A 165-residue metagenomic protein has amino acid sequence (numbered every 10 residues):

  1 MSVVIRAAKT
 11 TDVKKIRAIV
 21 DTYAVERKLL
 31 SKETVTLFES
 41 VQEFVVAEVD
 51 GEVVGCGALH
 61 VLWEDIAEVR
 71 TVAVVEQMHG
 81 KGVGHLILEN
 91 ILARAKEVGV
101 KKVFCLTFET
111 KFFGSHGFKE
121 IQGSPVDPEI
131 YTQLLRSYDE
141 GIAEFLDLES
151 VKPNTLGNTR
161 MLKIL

Functional and structural regions predicted by a protein language model:
M1-S31, E48, G157-L165: Short amphipathic alpha-helix that is part of the acyltransferase structural core
S31-F44, V49, G55-I66, R70-V74: A conserved beta-strand-loop-helix scaffold within acyl/acetyltransferase catalytic domains
V72-H79, F108: A short, internal acetyl-CoA/4′-phosphopantetheine-binding micro-motif in the GNAT/acyltransferase core
G80-A93, C105: Conserved acetyl-CoA-binding loop-helix of GNAT-fold acetyltransferases
E97, K101, T107-L134: Conserved active-site alpha-helix within GNAT-family acetyltransferase domains
V126-L165: C-terminal "cap" of GNAT-fold acetyltransferases
